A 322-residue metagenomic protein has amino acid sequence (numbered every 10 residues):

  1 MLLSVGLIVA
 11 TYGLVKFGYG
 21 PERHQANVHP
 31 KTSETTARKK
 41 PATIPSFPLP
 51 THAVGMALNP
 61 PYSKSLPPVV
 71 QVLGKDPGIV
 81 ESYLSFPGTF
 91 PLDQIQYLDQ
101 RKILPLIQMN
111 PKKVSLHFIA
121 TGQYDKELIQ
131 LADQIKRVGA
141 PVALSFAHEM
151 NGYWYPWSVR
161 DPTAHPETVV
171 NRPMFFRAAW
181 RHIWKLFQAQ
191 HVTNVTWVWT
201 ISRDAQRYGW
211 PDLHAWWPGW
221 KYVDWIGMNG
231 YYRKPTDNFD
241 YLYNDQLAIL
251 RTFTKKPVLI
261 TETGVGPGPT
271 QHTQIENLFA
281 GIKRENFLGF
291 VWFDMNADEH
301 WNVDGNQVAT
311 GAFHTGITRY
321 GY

Functional and structural regions predicted by a protein language model:
G20-T89: Boundary/entry segment of secreted carbohydrate-active catalytic domains
P48-G55, N59, P141-A143, H148 (+1 more regions): Substrate-binding cleft of secreted/luminal carbohydrate-active enzymes
L58, W180, W184-P211, K255-P269 (+1 more regions): Aromatic-lined carbohydrate-recognition surfaces of secreted/lumenal glycan-active proteins
L58-L66, E81-Q94, K113-E127, S202-W210 (+3 more regions): Acidic-and-aromatic substrate-binding clefts and catalytic sites of carbohydrate-active enzymes
P67-K75, T89-L106, Q130-G139, A215-K221 (+2 more regions): Acidic (Asp/Glu)-rich catalytic clusters
K75-Y83, M109-P111, L213-D240, F293-M295: Aromatic- and acid-rich polysaccharide-binding/catalytic face of secreted or lumenal carbohydrate-active enzymes
S85, L92-W199, L288, F293: Substrate-binding cleft of extracellular glycoside hydrolase catalytic domains
D93-N110, Y222-P269: Glycoside hydrolase catalytic-domain groove-lining segments
